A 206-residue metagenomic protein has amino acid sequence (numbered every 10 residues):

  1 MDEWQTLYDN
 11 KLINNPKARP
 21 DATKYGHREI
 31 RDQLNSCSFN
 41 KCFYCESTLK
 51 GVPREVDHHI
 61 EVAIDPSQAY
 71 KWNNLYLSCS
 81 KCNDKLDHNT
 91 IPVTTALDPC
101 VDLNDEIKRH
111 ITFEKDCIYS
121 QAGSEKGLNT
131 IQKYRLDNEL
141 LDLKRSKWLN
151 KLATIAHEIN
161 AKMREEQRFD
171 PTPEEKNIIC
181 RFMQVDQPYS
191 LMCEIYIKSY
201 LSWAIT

Functional and structural regions predicted by a protein language model:
M1-K41, I64-A69: Short, charged surface segments at domain edges that flank catalytic/cofactor-binding sites
S38, T48-R54, P66, N83 (+5 more regions): Hydrophobic N-terminal alpha-helices or hydrophobic patches in metabolic proteins across all domains of life
F39, W72-N74, E106-H110: Extracellular structured ligand-interaction cores
Y44-L77, L86-D102: Histidine-centered nuclease catalytic patch
S80: Conserved active-site neighborhood of enzyme catalytic/cofactor-binding cores
N89-Q167: Conserved, surface-exposed functional patches that form binding/active-site neighborhoods
Y134-T206: C-terminal, charged low-complexity interaction regions
